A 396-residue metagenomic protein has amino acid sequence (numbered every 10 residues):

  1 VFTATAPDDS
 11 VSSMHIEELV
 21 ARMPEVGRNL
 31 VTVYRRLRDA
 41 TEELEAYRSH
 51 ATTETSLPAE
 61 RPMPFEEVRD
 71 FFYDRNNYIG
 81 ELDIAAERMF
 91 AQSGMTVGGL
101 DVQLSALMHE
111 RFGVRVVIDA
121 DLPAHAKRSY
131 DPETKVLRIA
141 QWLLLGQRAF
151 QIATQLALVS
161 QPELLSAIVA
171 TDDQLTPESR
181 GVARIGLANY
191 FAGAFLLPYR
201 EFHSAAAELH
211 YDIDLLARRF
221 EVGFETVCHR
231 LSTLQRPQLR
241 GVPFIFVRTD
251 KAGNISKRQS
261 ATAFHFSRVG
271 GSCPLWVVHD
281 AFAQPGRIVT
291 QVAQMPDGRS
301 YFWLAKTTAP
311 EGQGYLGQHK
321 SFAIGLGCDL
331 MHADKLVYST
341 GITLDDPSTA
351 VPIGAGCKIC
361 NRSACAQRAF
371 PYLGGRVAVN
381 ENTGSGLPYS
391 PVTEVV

Functional and structural regions predicted by a protein language model:
V1-V396: Short juxta-domain linker segments that transition from a proline/glycine-rich, charged coil into a short amphipathic
